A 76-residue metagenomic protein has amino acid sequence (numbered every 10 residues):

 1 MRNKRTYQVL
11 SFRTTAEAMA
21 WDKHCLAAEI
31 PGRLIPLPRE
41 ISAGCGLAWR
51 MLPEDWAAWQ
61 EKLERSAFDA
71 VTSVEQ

Functional and structural regions predicted by a protein language model:
M1-K4: Solvent-exposed alpha-helices and their adjacent loops that cap or buttress functional pockets in soluble metabolic
T6-A58: Amphipathic, hydrophobic secondary-structure cores in small proteins
A48-Q76: C-terminal structural segments of small proteins and small subunits
